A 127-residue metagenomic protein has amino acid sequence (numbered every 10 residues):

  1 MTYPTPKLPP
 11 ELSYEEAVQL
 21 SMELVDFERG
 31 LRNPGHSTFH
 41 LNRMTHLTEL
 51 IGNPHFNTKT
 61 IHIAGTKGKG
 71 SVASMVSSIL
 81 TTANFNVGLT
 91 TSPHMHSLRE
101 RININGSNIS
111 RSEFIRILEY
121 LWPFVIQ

Functional and structural regions predicted by a protein language model:
M1-G65, V72-A83, T90: Short functional linear segments
R29-P34, L121-Q127: Short glycine/proline- and acidic residue-enriched helix-loop micro-motifs that form flexible lids or anion-recognition
T38, L50, S74-F124: N-terminal phosphate/diphosphate-binding loop that engages ATP/GTP or pyrophosphate donors across diverse enzyme folds
N42, G65-G68, R101, N108: Short, surface-exposed, charged/polar-biased interaction segments
G68-K69, M95: Short active-site-proximal "capping" loops at secondary-structure junctions
